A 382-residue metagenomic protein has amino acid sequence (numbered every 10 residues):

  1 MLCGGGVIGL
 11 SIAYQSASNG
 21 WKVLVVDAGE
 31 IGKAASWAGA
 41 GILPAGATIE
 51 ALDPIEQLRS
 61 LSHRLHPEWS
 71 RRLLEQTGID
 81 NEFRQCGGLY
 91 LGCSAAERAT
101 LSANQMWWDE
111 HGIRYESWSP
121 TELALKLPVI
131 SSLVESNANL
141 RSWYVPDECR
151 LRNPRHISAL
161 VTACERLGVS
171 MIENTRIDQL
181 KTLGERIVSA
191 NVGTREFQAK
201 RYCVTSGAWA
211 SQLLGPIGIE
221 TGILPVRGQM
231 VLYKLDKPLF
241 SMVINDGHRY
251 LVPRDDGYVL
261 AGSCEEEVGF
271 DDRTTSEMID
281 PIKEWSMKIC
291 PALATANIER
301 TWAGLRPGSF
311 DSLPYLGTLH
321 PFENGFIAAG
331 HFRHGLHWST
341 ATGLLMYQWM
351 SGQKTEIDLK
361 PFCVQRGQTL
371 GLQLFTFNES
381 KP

Functional and structural regions predicted by a protein language model:
M1-I8, L24: Beta1/beta-strand and adjacent pyrophosphate-binding region of the FAD-binding site in flavoprotein oxidoreductases
S11-N19, A28, G41-L43, A47 (+4 more regions): Active-site substrate-recognition segment that forms the wall of the catalytic cavity or substrate channel
G41-K126, W285-M287: Dinucleotide-binding Rossmann-like beta1-alpha1 core, especially the glycine-rich loop that anchors the ADP
Q57-S60, L91-T100, W143-T162, R273-M278 (+1 more regions): Short beta-strand to alpha-helix junction loop
I79-Y90, N104, H111-L167, C264-G269 (+2 more regions): Helix-loop-beta segment of a Rossmann-like dinucleotide-binding subdomain
A138, S142-R201, A208-S211: Helical element adjacent to the flavin cofactor pocket in flavoenzyme catalytic cores
C290-P382: C-terminal catalytic lobe of FAD-dependent flavoproteins
